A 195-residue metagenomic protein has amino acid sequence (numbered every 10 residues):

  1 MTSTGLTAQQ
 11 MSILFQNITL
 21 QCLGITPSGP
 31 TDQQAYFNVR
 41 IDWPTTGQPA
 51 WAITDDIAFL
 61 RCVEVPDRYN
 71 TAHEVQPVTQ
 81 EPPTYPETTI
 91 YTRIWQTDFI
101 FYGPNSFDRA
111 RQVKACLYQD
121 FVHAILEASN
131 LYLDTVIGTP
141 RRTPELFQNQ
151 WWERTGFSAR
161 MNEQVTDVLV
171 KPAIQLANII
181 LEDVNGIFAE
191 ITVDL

Functional and structural regions predicted by a protein language model:
M1-P83, L181-L195: Small/polar-rich, solvent-exposed N-terminal microdomains that initiate assembly or binding
L6-Q10, G103-D108: Soluble non-cytosolic domains of exported or imported proteins
T71-H73, V168-Q175: Short, charged, solvent-exposed linker or helix-capping segments at domain edges/interfaces that act as flexible hinges
P82-T88, L146: Short beta-strand/turn micro-motifs at beta-sheet edges
T89-P104, V113, W152-E163: Oligomerization/assembly interface segments of phage tail-like spikes and tubes
D108, Y118-T166: Acidic-leaning, charged glycine-interspersed low-complexity segments
R111-Y118, I174-Q175: Short amphipathic alpha-helices in soluble, non-transmembrane regions that often serve as interface/regulatory elements
T155-F157, M161-T166, I174-N178, V184 (+1 more regions): Amphipathic alpha-helical dimerization/oligomerization modules
